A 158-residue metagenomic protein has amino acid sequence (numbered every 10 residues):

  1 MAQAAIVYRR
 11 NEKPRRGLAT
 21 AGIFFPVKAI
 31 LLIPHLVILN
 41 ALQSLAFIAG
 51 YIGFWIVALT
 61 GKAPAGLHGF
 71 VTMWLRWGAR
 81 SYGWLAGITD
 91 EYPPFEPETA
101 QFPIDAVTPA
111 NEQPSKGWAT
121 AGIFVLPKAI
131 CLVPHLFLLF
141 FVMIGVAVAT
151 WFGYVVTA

Functional and structural regions predicted by a protein language model:
M1-A158: Membrane-proximal intrinsically disordered regions of secretory-pathway and membrane-system proteins
